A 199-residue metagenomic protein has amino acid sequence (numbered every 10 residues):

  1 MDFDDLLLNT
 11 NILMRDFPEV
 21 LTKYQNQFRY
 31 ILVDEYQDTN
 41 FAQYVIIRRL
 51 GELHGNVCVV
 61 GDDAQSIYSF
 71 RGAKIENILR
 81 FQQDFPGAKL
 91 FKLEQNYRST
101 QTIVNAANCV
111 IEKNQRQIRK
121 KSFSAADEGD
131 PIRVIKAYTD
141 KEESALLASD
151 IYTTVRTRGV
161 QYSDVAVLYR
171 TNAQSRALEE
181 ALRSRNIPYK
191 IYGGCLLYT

Functional and structural regions predicted by a protein language model:
M1-Y30, N40-I46: Conserved helicase/translocase P-loop NTPase motor core
N26, L32-V33, Q37-L197: Conserved motor-region signature of P-loop NTPase helicases/translocases
